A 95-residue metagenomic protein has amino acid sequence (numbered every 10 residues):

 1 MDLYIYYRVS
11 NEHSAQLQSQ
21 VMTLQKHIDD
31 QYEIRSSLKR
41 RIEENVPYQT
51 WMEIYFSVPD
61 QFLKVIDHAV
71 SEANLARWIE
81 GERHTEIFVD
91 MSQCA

Functional and structural regions predicted by a protein language model:
M1-I66, I87-A95: Short S/T/G/P-rich N-terminal loop/turn motif that feeds into the first structured element of a domain
I66-N74: Low-complexity, intrinsically disordered Gly/Pro/Thr-rich segments
A73-V89: Conserved short beta-strand edge segments in small beta-sheet-based binding/regulatory domains
